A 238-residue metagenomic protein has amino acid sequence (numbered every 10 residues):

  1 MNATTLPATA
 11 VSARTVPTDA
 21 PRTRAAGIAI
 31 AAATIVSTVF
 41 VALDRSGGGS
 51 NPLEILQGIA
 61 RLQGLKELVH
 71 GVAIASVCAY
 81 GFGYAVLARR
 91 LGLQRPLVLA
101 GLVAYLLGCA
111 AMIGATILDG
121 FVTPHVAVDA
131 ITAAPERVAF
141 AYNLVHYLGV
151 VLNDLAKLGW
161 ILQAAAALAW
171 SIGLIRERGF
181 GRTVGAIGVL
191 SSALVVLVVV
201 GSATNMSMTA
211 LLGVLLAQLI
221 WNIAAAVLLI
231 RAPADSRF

Functional and structural regions predicted by a protein language model:
N2-F238: Hydrophobic, aromatic-enriched alpha-helical segments typical of multi-pass transmembrane helices
